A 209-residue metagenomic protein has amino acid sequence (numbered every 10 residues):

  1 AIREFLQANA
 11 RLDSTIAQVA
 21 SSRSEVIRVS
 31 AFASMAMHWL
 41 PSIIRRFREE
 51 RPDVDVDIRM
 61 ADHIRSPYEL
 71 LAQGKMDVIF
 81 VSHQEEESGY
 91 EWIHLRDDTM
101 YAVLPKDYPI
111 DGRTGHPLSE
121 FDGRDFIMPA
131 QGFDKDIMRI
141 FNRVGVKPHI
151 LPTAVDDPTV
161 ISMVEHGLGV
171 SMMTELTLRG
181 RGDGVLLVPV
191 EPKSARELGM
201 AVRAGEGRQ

Functional and structural regions predicted by a protein language model:
A1-Q18: Alpha-helical "hinge/linker" immediately C-terminal to small N-terminal DNA-binding modules
A20-S21, E87-F126: Flexible hinge/capping segments at coil-to-helix
S24-S88, A154: Central regulatory/effector-binding core of bacterial HTH transcription factors
W39, K135, L186-Q209: A late-sequence structural motif
V54, L71-F80, M100, V146 (+1 more regions): Alpha-to-beta junction loops
S82, I110, R124-V144, Q209: Secondary-structure junction motif
S82-G89, R139, R143, D157-V185: A ligand-binding cleft/hinge motif common to bilobed small-molecule-binding domains
E91-Y101, P152, S171-L176, D183-E197: Short beta-strand->loop
